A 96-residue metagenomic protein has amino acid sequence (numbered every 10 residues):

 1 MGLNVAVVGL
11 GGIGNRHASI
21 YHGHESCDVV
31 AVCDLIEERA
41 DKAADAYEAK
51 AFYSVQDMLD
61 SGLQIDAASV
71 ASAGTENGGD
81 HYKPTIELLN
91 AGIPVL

Functional and structural regions predicted by a protein language model:
M1-Y47: N-terminal Rossmann-like dinucleotide-binding module
A49-V55: Conserved SAM-binding strand-loop segment of SAM-dependent methyltransferases
V55-I65: Short amphipathic alpha-helix with an adjacent loop that forms part of the alpha/beta core around
I65-A71: N-terminal Rossmann-like NAD(P) cofactor-binding module of classical short-chain dehydrogenase/reductase
A67, N77-L96: Beta-strand-loop-alpha-helix segment that lines the small-molecule cofactor/substrate pocket of alpha/beta enzymes
